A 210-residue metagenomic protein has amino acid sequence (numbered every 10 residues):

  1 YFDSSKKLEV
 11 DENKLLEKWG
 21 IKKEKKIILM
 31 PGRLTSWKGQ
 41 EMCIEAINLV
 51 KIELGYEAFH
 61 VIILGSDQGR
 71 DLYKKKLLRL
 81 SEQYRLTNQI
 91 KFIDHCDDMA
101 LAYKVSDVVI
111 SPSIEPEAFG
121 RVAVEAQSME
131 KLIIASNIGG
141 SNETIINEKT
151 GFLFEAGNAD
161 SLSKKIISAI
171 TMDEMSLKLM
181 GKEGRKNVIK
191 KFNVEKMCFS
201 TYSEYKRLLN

Functional and structural regions predicted by a protein language model:
S4-I21, L77-L78: A short helix/loop element that forms part of the nucleotide-sugar donor recognition site in Leloir-type
E17, S161, S168, M175-K191 (+1 more regions): A short, well-ordered alpha-helix in the C-terminal region of glycosyltransferases
K22-K38, I44-I47, I62: Conserved donor-binding/catalytic core segment of Leloir-type glycosyltransferases
P31, H60-K75: Glycosyltransferase donor-sugar binding loop
G69-K74, T87-C96, A102, F152-L153: Active-site donor-binding acidic/aromatic loop of nucleotide-activated sugar and phosphosugar transferases involved
K104-A118, K131: Acidic donor-binding loop of glycosyltransferase active sites
L132-A135, I145: Short hydrophobic beta-strand element within catalytic cores of glycosyltransferases and related nucleotide-activated
N147-E148, F152-A159, S168-E174: Conserved acidic donor-binding segment of nucleotide-sugar-dependent glycosyltransferases
